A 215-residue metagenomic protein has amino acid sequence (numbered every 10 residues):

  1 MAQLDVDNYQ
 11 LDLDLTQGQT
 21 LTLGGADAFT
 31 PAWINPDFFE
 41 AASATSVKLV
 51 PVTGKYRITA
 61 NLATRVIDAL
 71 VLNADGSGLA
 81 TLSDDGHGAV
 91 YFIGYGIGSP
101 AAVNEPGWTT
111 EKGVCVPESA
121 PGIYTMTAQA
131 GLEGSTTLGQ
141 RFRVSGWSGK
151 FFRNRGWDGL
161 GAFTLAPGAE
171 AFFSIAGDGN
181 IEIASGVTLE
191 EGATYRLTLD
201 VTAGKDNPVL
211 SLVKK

Functional and structural regions predicted by a protein language model:
M1-K215: Insoluble glucan recognition modules
